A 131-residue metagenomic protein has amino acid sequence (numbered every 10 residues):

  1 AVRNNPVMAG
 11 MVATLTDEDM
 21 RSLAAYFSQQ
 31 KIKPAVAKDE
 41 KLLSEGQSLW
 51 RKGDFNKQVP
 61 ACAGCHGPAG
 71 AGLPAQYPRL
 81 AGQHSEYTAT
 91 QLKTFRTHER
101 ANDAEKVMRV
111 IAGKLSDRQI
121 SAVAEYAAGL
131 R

Functional and structural regions predicted by a protein language model:
A1-K38, P74-R79, R96-R131: Axial heme c-ligation environment in periplasmic c-type cytochrome domains
D17, W50-A63, A75-T90: Sequence context surrounding c-type heme c attachment/ligation sites in exported
L23, V59-P68, V123: The canonical Cys-X-X-Cys-His
Q29-N56: Electrostatic cytochrome c docking/interface patches
A71: Walker A/P-loop
